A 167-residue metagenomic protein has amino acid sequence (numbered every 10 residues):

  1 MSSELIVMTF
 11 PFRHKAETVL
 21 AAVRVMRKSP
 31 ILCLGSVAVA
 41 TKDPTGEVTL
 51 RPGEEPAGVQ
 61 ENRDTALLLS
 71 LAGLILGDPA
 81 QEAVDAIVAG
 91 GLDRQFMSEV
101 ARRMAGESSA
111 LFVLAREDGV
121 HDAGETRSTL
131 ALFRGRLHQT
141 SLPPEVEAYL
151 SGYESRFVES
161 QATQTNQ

Functional and structural regions predicted by a protein language model:
M1-A110, A115-Q167: Positively charged, small/polar-rich N-terminal and surface patches that mediate targeting and assembly and bind
